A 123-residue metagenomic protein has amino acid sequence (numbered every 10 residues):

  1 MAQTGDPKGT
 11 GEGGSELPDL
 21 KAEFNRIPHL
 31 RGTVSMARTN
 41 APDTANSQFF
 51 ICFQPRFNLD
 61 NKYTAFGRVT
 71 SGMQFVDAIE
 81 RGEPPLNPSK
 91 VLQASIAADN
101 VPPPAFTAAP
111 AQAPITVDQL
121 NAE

Functional and structural regions predicted by a protein language model:
M1-E123: Cyclophilin-like peptidyl-prolyl cis-trans isomerases
